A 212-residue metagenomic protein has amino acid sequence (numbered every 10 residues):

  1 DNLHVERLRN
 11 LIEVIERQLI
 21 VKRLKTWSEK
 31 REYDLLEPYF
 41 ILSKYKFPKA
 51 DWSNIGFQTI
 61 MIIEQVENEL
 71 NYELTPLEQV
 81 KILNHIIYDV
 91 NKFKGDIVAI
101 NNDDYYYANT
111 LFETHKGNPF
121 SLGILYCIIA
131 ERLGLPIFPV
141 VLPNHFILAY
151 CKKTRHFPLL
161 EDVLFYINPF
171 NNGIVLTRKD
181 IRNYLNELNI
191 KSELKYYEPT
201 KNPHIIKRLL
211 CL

Functional and structural regions predicted by a protein language model:
D1-L212: A structural boundary/capping signal
